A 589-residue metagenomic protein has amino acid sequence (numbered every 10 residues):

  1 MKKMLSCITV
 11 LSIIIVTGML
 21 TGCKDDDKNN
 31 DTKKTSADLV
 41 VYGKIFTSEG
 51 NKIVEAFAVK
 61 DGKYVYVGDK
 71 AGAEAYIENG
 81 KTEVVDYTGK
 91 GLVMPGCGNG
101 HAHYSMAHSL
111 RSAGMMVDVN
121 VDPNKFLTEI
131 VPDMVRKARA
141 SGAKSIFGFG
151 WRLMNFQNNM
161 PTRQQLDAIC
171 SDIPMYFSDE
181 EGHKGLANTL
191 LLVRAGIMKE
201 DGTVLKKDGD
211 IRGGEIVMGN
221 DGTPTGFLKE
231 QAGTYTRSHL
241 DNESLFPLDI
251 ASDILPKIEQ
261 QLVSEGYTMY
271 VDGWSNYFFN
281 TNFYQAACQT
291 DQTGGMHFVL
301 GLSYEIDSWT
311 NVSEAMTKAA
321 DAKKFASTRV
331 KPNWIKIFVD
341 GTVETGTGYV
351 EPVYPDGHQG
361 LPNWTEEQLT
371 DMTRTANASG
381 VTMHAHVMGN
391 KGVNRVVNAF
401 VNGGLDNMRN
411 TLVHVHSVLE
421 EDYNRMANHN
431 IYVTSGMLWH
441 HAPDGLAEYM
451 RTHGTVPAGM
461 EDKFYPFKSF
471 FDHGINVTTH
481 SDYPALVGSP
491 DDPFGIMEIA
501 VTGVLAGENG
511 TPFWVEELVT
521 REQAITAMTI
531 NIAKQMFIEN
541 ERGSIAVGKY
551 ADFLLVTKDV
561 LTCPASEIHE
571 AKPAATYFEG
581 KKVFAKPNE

Functional and structural regions predicted by a protein language model:
M1-T9: Bacterial N-terminal signal peptides that target proteins for export
M4, C23-K70, E74, N124 (+5 more regions): Active-site microenvironment of metallo-dependent hydrolases
G18-G22: C-terminal motif of bacterial Sec signal peptides marking the signal peptidase cleavage site
K33-Y42, E49-T317, I337-G392, R409 (+2 more regions): Divalent metal-binding segments
H103, S327-T347, I431-H441, T502: Non-cysteine beta-strand/loop elements that form the S-adenosyl-L-methionine
N188, G266, P332, G341 (+6 more regions): Conserved, mostly hydrophobic/aromatic
C288-T293, A319-V330, L405, M426-N430: Acidic (Asp/Glu)-rich catalytic clusters
R374-H384, K391-N410, V415, E420 (+4 more regions): His/Asp/Glu-enriched, well-ordered alpha-helical/loop segment that forms or immediately abuts the divalent-metal
